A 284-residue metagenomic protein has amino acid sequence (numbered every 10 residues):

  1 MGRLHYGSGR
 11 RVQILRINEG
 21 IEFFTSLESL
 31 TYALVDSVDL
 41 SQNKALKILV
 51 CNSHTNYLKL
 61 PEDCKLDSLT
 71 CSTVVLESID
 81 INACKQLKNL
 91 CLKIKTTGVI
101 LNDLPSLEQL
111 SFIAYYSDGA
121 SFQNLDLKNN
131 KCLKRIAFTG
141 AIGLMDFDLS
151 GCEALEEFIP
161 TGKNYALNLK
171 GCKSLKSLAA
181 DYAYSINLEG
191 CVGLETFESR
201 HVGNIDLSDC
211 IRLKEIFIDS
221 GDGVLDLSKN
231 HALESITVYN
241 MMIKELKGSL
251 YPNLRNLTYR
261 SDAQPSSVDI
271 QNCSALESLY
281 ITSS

Functional and structural regions predicted by a protein language model:
M1-K47, E62-C64, D80-K85, D103-P105 (+10 more regions): N-terminal capping/linker segments that flank leucine-rich repeat
G9-L15, T31-D36, V50-N56, K65 (+16 more regions): Concave beta-strand-loop units of leucine-rich repeat
D226: Acidic, metal-coordinating catalytic cores used for nucleic-acid/nucleotide bond scission and strand-transfer chemistry
